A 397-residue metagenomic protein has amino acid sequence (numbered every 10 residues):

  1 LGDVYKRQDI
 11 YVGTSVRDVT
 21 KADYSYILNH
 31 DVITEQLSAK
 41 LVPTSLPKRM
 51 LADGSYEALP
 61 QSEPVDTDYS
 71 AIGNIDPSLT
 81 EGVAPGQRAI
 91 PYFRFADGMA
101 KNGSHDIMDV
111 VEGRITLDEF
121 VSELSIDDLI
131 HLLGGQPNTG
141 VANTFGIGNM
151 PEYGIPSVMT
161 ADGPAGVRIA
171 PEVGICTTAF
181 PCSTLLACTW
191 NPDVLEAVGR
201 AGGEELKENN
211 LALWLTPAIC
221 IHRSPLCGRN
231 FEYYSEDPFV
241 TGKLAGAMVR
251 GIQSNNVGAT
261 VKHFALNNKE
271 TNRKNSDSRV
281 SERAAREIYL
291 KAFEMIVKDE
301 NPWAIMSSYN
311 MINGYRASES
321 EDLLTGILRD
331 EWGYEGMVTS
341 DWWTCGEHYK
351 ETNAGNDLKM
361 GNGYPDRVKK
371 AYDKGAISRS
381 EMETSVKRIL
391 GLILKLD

Functional and structural regions predicted by a protein language model:
L1-G2, Q8-V12, V16-D18, A39-D397: Glycoside hydrolase catalytic-domain context in secreted enzymes
D18-L37: Short beta-strand elements
